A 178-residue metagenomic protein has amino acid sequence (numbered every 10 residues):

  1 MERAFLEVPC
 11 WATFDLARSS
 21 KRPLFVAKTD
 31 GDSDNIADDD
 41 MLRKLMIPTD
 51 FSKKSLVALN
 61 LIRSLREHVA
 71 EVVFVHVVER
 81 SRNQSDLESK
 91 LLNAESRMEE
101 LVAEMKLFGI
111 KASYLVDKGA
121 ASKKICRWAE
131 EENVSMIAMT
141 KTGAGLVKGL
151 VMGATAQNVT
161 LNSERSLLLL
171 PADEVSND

Functional and structural regions predicted by a protein language model:
M1-A4, K106-I137, G143-G145, E174-D178: Structural beta-alpha unit
M1-A58, L161-D178: Intrinsically disordered or low-complexity boundary/linker segments at protein termini and domain junctions
V8-A12, K90, V151-A156: Charged helix-capping and loop-helix junction motifs
T29, H76, T140-T142, P171-A172: Short secondary-structure boundary segments
D40-E88, V102-F108, S113-L115, A172: Small/aliphatic-rich secondary-structure junction motif
V57-L61, R97, K124: Well-ordered alpha-helical segments embedded in enzymatic catalytic cores
E88-E99: Short, surface-exposed alpha-helical segments at coil->helix boundaries
